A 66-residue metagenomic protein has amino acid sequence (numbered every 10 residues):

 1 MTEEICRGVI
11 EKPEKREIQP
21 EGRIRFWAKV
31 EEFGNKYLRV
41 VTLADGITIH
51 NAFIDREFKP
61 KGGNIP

Functional and structural regions predicted by a protein language model:
M1-P66: Ribonuclease/tRNase effector modules and their secretory precursors
